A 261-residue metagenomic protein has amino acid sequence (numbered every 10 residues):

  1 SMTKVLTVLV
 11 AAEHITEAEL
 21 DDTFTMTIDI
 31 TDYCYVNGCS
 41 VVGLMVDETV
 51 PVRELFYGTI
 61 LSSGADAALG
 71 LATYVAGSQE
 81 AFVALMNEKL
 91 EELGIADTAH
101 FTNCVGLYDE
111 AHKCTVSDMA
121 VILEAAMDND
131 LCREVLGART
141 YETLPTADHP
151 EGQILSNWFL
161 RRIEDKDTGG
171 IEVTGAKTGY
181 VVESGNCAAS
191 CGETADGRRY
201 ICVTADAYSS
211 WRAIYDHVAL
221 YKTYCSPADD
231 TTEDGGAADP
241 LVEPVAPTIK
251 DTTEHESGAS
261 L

Functional and structural regions predicted by a protein language model:
S1-S117, A126: Active-site-adjacent loops and short helices of periplasmic peptidoglycan-processing enzymes
T73, G77-G258: Penicillin-recognizing serine hydrolase domain
